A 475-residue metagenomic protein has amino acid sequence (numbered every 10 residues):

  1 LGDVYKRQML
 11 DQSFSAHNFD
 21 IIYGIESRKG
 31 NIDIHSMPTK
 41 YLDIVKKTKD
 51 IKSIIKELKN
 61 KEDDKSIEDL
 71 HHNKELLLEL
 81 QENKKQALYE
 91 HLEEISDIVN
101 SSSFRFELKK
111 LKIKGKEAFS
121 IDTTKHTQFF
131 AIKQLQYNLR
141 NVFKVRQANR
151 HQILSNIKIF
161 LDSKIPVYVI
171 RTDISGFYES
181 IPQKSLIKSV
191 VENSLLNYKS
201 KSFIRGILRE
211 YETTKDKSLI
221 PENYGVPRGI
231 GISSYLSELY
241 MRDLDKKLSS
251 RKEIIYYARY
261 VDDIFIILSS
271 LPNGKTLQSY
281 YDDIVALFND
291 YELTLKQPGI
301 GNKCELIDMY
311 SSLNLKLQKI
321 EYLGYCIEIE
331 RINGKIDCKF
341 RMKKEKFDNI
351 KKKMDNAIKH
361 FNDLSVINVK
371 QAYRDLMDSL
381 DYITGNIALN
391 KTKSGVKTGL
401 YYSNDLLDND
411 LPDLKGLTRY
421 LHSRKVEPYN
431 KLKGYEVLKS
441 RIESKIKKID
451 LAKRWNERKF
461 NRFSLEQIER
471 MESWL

Functional and structural regions predicted by a protein language model:
L1-Y5: Short, small-residue-biased leader/transition segments that mark boundaries at the very start of proteins
K6-V191, L195-L196, L417-L475: Conserved two-metal-ion catalytic palm core of "right-hand" nucleic acid polymerases, unifying RNA-dependent RNA
S102-I113, I204-I220, N390-S394: Active-site-adjacent bridging/hinge elements
K116-I121, R171-T172, E222-I230, T398-N409: Glycine- and acidic
L161-V261, F265-D283, L306: Conserved polymerase palm-domain catalytic core
K199-S200, R259, L268-H360: Polymerase palm active-site segment centered on the conserved acidic dipeptide of motif C
L317-L475: Active-site and adjacent loop segments of nucleotide-processing enzymes that use two-metal-ion phosphate chemistry
